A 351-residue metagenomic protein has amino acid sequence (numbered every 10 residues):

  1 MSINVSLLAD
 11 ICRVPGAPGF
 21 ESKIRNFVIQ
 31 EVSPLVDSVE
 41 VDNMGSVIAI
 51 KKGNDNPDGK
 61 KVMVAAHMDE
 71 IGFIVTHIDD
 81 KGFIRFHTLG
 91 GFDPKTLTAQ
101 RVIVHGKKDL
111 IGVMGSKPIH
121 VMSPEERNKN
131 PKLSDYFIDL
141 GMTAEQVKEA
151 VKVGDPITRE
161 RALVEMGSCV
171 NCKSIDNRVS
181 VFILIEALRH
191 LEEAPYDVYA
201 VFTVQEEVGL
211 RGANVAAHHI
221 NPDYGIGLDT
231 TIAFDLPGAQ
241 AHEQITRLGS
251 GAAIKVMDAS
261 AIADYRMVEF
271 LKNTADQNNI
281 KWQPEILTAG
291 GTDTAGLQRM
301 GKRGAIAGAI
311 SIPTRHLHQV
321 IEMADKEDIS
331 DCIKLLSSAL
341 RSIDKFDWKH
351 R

Functional and structural regions predicted by a protein language model:
M1-R351: N-terminal hydrophobic/helix-forming segments and targeting peptides
